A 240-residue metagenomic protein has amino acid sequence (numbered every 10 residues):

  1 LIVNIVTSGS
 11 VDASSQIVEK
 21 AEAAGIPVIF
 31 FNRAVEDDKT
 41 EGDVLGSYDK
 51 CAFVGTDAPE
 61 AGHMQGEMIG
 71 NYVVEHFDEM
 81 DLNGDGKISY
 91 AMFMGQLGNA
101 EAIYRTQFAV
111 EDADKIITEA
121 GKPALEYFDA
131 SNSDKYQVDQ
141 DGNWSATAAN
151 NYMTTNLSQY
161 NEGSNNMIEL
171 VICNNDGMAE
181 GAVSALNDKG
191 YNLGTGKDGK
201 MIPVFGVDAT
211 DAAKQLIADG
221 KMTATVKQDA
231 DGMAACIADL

Functional and structural regions predicted by a protein language model:
L1-L240: A residue-level marker of the well-folded mature domains of exported/periplasmic proteins
